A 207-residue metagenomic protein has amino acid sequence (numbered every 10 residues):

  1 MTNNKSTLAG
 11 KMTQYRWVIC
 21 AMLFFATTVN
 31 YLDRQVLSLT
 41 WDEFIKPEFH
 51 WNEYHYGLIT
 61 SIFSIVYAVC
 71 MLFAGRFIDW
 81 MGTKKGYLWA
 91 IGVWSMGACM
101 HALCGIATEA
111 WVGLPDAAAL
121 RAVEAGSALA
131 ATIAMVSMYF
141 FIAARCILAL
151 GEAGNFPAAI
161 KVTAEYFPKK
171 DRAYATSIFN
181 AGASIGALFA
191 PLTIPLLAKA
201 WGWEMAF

Functional and structural regions predicted by a protein language model:
V18-E53: Extracytoplasmic
Q35, S64-L72, A187-L188: Residue-level signature of mid-helix packing/kink "hotspots" within the transmembrane helices of 12-pass Major
T40-A68, A122, G126: Extracellular/periplasmic helix-loop-helix junction of adjacent transmembrane segments in MFS-like secondary
C70-G82: Helix-to-loop junctions at the C-terminal end of transmembrane segments in multipass secondary transporters
G92-A134: C-terminal ends and interior cores of transmembrane alpha-helices in multi-pass membrane transporters/permeases
A144-S184: Cytoplasmic helix-loop-helix junction between adjacent transmembrane helices in 12-TM secondary transporters
F179-F207: Helix-loop-helix hairpin linking two adjacent transmembrane segments in secondary transporters
